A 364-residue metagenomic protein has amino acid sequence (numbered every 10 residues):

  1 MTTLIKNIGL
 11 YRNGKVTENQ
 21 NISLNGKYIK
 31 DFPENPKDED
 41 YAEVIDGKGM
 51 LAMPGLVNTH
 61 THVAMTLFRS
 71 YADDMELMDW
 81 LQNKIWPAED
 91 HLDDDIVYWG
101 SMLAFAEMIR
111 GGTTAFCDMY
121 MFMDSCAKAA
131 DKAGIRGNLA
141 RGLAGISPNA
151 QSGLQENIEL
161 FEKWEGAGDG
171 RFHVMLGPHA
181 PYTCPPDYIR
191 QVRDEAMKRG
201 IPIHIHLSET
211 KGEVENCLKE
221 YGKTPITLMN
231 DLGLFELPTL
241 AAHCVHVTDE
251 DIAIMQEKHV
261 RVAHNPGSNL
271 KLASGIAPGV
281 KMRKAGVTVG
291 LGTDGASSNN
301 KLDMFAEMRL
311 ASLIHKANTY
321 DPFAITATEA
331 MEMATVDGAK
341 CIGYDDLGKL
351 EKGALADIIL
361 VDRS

Functional and structural regions predicted by a protein language model:
M1-E39, M50-L51: N-terminal metal-binding scaffold of metallo-dependent hydrolase/deaminase domains
T3-K6, D38-W80, M102, I109-R110: Replace "His-x-His-based motif
I8, I22, K27, G49 (+14 more regions): Divalent metal-coordination and catalytic microenvironments
L67-W99, A106, A133-A144, K211-P238 (+2 more regions): Active-site gating loops and adjacent loop-to-helix segments of metal-dependent hydrolytic enzymes
T114-A115, T288: Short acidic/polar active-site loop segments enriched in Thr and Asp
S125-V245: Metal-coordinating catalytic core of metallo-dependent amide/deamination hydrolases
G134-R136, R193-I201, L234-L237, I254-A263 (+2 more regions): Glycine-enriched alpha-helix->loop->beta-strand junction motifs that scaffold or abut catalytic
D231-L234, P238, V280-R363: His/Asp/Glu-enriched, well-ordered alpha-helical/loop segment that forms or immediately abuts the divalent-metal
